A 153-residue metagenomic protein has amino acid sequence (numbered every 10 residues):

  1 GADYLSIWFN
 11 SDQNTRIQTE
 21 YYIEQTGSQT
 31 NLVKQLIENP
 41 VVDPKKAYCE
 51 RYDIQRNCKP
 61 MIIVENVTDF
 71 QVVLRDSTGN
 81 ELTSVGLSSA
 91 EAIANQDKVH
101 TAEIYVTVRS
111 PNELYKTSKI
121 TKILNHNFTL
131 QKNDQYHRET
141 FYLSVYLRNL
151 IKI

Functional and structural regions predicted by a protein language model:
G1-P60, V64, D76, L147: Extracytoplasmic beta-strand-rich oligomerization domains located immediately C-terminal to a leader/signal peptide
S11, R56-I153: Short linear sequence signals and composition-biased patches located at protein termini or domain-edge surfaces
